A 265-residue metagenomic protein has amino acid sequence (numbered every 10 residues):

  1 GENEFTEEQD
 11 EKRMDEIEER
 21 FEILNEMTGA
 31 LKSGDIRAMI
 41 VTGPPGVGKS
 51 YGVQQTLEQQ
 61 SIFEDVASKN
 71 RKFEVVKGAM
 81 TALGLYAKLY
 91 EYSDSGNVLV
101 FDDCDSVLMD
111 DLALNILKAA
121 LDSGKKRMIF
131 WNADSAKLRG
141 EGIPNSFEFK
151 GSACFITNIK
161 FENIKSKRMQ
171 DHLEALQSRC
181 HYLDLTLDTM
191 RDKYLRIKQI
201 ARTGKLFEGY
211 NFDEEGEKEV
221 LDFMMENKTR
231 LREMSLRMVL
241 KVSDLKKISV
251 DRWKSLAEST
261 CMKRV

Functional and structural regions predicted by a protein language model:
E2-G34: N-terminal pre-Walker A segment at the start of P-loop NTPase domains
S33-V53: Walker A/P-loop nucleotide-binding motif
S61-N97, D105-D110: AAA+/P-loop NTPase substrate/partner-engagement loops
K69-K72, S95-N97, G124, F149-S152 (+1 more regions): Short glycine-/polar-rich loops that comprise or flank the Walker A/P-loop and associated switch/sensor motifs
D103, N132-R139, K150-S166, T186-L187: A short beta-strand-to-loop transition that corresponds to the Sensor-1 phosphate-sensing loop of AAA+ P-loop ATPases
M109-F149, N158: Conserved catalytic/switch belt of AAA+ P-loop NTPases
K167-D188: A short helix-turn-beta junction within AAA+ P-loop NTPase domains corresponding to the substrate/partner-engaging
K193-M262: Conserved AAA+ ATPase small/helical "lid" subdomain
